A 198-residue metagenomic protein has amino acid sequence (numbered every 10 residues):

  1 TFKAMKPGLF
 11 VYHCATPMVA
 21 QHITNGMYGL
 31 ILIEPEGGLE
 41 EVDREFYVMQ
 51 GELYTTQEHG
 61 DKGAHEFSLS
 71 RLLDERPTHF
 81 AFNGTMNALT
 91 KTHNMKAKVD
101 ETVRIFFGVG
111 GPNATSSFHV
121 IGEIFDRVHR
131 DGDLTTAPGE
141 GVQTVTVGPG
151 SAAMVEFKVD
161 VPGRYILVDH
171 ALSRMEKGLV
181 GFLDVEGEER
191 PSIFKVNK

Functional and structural regions predicted by a protein language model:
T1-K198: Copper-binding active sites and cupredoxin-like electron-transfer domains, recognizing His/Cys-rich ligand loops
